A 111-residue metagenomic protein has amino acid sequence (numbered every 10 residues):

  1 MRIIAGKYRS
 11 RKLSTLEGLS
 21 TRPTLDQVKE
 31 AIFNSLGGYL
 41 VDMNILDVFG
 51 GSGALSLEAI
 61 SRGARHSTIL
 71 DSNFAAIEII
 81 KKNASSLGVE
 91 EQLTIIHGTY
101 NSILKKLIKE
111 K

Functional and structural regions predicted by a protein language model:
M1-K111: Class I S-adenosyl-L-methionine-dependent methyltransferase catalytic core
